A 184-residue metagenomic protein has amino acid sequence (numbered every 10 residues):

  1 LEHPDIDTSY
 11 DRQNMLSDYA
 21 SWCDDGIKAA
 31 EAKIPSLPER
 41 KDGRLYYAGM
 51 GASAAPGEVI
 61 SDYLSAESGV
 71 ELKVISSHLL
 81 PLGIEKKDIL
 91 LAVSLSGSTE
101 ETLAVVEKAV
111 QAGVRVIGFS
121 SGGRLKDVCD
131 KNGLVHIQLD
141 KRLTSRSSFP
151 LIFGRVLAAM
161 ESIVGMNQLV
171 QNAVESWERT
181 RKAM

Functional and structural regions predicted by a protein language model:
L1-A32: Cofactor-/ligand-binding subdomain signature composed of acidic, glycine-rich, tryptophan-containing flexible loops
D25-K41, M184: A short, well-structured juxtamembrane/interface segment
R40-K182: Glycine-rich phosphate-binding loops that contact phosphosugars or nucleotide phosphates
